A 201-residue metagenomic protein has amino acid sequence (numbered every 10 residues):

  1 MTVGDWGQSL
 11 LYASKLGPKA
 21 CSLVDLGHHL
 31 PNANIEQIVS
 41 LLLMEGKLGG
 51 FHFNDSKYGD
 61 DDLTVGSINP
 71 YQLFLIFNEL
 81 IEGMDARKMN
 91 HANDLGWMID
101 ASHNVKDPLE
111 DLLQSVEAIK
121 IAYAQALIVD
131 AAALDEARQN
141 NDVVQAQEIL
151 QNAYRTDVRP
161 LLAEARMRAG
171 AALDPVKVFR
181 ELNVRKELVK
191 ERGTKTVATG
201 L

Functional and structural regions predicted by a protein language model:
M1-L201: Histidine-acidic metal/acid-base catalytic patches
